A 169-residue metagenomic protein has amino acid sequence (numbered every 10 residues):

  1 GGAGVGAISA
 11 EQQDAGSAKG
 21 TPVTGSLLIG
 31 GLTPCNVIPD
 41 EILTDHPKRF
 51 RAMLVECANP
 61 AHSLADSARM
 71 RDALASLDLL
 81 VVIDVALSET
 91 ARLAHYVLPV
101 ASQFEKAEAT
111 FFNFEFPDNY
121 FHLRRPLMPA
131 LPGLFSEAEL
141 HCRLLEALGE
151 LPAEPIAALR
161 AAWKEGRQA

Functional and structural regions predicted by a protein language model:
G1, A10-Q168: Non-catalytic alpha/beta scaffold blocks inside enzyme catalytic domains
G6-I8: Long, K/E/R/D-enriched contiguous segments that form extended
